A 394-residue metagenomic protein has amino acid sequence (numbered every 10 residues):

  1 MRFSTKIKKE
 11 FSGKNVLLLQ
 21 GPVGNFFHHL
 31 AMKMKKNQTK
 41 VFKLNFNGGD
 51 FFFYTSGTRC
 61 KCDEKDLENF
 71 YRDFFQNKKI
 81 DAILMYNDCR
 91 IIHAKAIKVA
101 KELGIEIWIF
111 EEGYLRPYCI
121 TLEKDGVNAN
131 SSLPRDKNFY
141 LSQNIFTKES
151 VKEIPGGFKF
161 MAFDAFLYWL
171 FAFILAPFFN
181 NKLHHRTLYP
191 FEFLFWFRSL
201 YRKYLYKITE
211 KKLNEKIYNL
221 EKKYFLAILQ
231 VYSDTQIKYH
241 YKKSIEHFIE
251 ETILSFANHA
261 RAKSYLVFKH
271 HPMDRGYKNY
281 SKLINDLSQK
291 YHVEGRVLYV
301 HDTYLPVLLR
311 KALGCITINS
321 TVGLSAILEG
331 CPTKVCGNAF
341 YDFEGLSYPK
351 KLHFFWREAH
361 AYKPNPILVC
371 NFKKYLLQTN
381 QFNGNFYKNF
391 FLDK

Functional and structural regions predicted by a protein language model:
M1-N47: N-terminal subdomain of nucleotide-sugar transferases
N15, D81-A82, Y224, Y265 (+1 more regions): Structural motif
G21, F26-H28, F46-Y140: Active-site and donor-binding regions of nucleotide-sugar-utilizing enzymes
C62-Q76, P272, Y277-V322, L328: Donor nucleotide-activated moiety binding/catalytic core segment of transferases that use nucleotide-activated donors
M85-A94, E111, H301-S347: A donor-sugar binding/catalytic signature common to diverse glycosyltransferases and related nucleotide-sugar
W108-L205: Catalytic core of nucleotide-activated saccharide and alditol-phosphate transferases
P134-A176, L346-K394: Leloir-type glycosyltransferase catalytic cores
N180-K282: Conserved catalytic-core segment of nucleotide-activated headgroup transferases in glycan assembly
